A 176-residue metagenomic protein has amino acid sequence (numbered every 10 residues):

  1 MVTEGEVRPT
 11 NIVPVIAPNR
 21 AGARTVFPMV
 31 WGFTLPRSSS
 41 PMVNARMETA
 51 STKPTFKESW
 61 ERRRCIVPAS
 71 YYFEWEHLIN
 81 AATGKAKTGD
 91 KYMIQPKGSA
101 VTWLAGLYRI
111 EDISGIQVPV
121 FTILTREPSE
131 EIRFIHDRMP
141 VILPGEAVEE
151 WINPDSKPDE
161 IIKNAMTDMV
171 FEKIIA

Functional and structural regions predicted by a protein language model:
M1-A176: Short linear sequence motif anchored by a di-proline
